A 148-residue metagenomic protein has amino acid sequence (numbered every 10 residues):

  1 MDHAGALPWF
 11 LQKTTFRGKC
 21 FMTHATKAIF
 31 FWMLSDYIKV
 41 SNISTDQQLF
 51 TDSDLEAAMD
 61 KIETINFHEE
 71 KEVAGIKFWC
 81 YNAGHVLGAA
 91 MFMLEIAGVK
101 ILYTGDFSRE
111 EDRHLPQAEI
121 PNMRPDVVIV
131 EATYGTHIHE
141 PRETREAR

Functional and structural regions predicted by a protein language model:
M1-G5, W9-R148: His/Asp/Glu-rich metal-coordinating catalytic cores of metallo-dependent phosphodiesterases/hydrolases acting on
